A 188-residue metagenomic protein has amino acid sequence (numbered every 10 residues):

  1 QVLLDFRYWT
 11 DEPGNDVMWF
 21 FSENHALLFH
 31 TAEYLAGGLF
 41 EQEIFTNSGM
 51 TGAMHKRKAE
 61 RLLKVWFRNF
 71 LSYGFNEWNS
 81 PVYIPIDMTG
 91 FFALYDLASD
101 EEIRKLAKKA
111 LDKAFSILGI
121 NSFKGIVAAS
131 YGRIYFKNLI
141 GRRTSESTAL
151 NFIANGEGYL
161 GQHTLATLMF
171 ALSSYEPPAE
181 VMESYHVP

Functional and structural regions predicted by a protein language model:
Q1-A98: Aromatic-lined, polymer-binding surfaces characteristic of secreted/periplasmic polysaccharide-degrading enzymes
S99-P188: Extended polysaccharide-engagement surfaces of secreted carbohydrate-active enzymes
